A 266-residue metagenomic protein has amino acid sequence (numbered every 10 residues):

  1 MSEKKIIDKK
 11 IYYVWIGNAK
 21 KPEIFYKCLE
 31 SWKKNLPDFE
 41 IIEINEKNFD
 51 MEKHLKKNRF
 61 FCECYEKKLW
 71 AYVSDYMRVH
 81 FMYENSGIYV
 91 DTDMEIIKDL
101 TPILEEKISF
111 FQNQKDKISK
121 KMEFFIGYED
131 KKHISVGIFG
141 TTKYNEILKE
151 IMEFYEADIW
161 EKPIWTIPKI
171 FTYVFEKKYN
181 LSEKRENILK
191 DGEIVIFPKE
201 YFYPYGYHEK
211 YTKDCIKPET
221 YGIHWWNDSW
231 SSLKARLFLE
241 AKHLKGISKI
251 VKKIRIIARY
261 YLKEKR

Functional and structural regions predicted by a protein language model:
M1-S74, V90-R266: Glycosyltransferase-associated regions of secretory-pathway enzymes, highlighting luminal stem/catalytic domains
D75-G87: Small-residue hinge/turn detector
